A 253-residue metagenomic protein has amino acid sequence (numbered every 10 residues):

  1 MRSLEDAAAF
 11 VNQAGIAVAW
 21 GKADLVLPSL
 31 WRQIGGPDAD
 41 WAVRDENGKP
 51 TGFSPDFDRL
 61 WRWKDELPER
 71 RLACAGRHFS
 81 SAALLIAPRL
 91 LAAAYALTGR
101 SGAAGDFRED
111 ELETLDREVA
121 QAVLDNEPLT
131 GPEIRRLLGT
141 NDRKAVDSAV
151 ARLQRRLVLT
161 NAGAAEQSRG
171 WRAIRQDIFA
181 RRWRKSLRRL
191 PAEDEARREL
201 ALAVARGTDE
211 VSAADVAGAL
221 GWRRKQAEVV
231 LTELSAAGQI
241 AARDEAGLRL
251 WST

Functional and structural regions predicted by a protein language model:
M1-T253: Long, low-complexity intrinsically disordered regions
